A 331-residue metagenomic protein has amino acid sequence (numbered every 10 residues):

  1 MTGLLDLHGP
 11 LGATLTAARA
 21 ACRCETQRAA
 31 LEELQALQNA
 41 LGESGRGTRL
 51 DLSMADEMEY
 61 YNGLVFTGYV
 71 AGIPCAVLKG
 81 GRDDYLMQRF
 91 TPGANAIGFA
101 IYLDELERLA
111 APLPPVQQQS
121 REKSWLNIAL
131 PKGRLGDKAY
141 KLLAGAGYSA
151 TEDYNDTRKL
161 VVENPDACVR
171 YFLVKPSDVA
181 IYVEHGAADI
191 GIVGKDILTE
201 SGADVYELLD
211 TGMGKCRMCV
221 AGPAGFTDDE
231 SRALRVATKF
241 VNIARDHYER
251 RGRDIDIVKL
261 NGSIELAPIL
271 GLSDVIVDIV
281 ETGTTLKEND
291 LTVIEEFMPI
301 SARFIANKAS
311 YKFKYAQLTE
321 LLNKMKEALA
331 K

Functional and structural regions predicted by a protein language model:
M1-R121: Positively charged, Gly/Ser-enriched RNA/tRNA-binding surfaces
R121-K331: Domain-level signature for soluble enzymes in the chorismate/prephenate branch of the shikimate pathway
